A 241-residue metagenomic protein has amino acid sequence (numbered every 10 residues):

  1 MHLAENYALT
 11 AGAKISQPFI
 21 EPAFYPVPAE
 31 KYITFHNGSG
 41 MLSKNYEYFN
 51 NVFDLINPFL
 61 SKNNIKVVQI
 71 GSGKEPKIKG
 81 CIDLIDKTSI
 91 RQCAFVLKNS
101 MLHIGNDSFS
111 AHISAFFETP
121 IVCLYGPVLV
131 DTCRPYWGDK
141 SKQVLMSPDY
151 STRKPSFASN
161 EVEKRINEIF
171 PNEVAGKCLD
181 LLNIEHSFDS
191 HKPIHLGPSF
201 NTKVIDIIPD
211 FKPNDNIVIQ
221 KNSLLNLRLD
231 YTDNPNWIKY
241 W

Functional and structural regions predicted by a protein language model:
M1-W241: Catalytic machinery of carbohydrate-active enzymes, primarily nucleotide-sugar-dependent glycosyltransferases
